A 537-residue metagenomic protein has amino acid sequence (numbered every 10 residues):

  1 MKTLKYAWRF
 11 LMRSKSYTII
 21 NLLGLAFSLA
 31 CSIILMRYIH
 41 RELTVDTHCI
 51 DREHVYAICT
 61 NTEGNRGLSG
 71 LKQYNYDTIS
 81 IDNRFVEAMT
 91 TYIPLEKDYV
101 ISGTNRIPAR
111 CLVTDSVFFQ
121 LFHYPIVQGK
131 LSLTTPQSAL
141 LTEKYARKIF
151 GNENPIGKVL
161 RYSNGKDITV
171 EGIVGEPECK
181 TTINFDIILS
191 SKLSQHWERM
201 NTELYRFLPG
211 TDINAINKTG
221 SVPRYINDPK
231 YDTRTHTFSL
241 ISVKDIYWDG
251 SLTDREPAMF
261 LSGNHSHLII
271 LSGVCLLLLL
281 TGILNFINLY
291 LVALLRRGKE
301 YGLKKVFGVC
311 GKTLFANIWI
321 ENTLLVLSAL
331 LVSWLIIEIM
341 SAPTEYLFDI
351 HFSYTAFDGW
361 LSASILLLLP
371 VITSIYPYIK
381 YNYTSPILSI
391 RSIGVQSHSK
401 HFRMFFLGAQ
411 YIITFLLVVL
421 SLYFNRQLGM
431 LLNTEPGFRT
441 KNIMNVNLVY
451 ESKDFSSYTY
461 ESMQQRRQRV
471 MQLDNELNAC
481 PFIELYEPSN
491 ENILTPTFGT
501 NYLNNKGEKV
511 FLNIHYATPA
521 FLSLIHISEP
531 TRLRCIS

Functional and structural regions predicted by a protein language model:
K2-L4, R9, R13-S14, C49 (+4 more regions): Membrane-helix entry/capping segments
L4-I20, G24, L284-L325, Y383-I393: Intracellular coupling helices
S14-R41, R403-Q427: Short, strongly hydrophobic transmembrane alpha-helices
A30, I34-R37, S239, N288 (+3 more regions): Small-residue-rich transmembrane alpha-helices
L35-D98, R199-R206, N214-T219, S239-D249 (+2 more regions): Membrane-proximal extracellular/periplasmic loop immediately following the first transmembrane helix
L43-R52, N184-S191, L252-M259, W334-L361 (+2 more regions): Short juxtamembrane loops and helix-capping segments at transmembrane helix boundaries of multi-pass membrane proteins
D115-V127, A139-G263, N475-S528, R532: Mid-to-C-terminal secondary-structure elements that act as membrane-proximal/extracytoplasmic interface segments
I269-N288: Selective detector of the "anchor" transmembrane alpha-helix that sits immediately C-terminal
